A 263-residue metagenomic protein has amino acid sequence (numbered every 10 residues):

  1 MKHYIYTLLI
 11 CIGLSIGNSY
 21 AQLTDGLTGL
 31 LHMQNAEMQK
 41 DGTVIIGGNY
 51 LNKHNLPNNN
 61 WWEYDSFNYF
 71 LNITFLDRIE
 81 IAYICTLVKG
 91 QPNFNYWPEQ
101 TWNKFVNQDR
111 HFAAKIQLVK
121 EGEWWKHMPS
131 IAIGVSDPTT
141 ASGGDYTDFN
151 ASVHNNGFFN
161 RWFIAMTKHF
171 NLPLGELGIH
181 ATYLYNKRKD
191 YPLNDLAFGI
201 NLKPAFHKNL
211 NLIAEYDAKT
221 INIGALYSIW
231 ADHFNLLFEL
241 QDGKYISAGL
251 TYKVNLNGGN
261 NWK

Functional and structural regions predicted by a protein language model:
M1-L27, G259-K263: Cleavable N-terminal export/targeting peptides
Y20-W162, T167-P173, F206, A225-Y227 (+2 more regions): Transmembrane beta-barrel domains of Gram-negative outer membranes and organellar outer membranes
D25-G29, Q34, G42, H180-L184 (+4 more regions): Glycine-centered flexibility motif
F67-L71, R188, L202-P204, F234-E239 (+1 more regions): Short, surface-exposed linear patches
T86, S136-P138, T182-N186, D217-K219 (+1 more regions): Active-site beta-loop-alpha junctions enriched in small/polar residues
H111-I116, F198, D242-K263: Outer-membrane beta-barrel "beta-signal"
A151-D217: Detector for outer-membrane/organellar transmembrane beta-barrel domains, recognizing the amphipathic beta-strand
E215-N257: Accessory, usually C-terminal, subdomains that scaffold auxiliary metal cofactors
